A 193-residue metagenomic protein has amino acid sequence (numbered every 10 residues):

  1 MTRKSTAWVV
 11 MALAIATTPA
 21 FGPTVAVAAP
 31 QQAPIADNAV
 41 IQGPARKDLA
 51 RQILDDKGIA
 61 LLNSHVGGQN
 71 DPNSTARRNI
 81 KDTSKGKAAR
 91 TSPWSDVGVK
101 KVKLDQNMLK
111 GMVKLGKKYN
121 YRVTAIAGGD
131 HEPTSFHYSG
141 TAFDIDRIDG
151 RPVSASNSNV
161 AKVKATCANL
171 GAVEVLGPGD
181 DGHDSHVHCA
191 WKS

Functional and structural regions predicted by a protein language model:
M1-A29: Secretory targeting and sorting signals
A12, T24, N107-K110, K114 (+1 more regions): Long, highly charged amphipathic alpha-helices
V27-A28, L104, S156: Charged, low-complexity surface patches
V27-I41: Low-complexity, acidic Ser/Thr/Pro-rich repeat tracts that form intrinsically disordered stalk/linker regions of very
V40-Y119: Active-site acidic/histidine clusters and adjacent loop/turn architecture that either coordinate catalytic ions
L61, N120-A125, L176-G177: A structural signal for short, well-ordered beta-strand segments and their strand-loop junctions that often border
G111-G140: Active-site-adjacent substructure of cysteine-protease-like catalytic cores
E132-S193: Catalytic cores and adjacent binding grooves of peptidoglycan-active enzymes
